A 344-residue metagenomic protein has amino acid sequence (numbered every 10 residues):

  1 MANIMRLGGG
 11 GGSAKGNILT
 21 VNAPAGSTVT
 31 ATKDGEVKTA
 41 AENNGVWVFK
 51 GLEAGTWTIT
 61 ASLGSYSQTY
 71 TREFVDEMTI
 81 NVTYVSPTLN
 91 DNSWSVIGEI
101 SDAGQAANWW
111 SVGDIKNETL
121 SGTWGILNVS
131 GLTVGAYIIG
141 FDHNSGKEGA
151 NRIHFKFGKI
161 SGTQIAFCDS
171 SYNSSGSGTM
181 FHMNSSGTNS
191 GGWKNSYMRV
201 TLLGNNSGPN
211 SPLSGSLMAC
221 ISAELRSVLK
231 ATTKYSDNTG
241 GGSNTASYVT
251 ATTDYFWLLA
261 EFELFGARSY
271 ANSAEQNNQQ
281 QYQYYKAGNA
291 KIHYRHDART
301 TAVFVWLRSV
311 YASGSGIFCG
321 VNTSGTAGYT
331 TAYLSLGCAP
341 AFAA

Functional and structural regions predicted by a protein language model:
M1-G11: Short, intrinsically disordered N-terminal pre-domain segments
G16-A23: A short, amphipathic beta-strand motif
A23, S27-G35, T58-T60: Change to "...patches in solvent-exposed regions of secreted, membrane-anchored, or virion-exposed structural
G26, A54-G55, G113: Beta-strand-connecting loops/turns
K33-V48: Short, acidic Ser/Thr/Gly-rich low-complexity loop/linker segments typical of extracellular and cell-surface proteins
E53-S65: A short, solvent-exposed beta-strand micro-motif common in secreted/extracellular proteins
S62-S86: Structured interaction patches on ligand/partner-binding surfaces of diverse proteins
V85-A344: Collagenous Gly-X-Y triple-helix signature in extracellular proteins
